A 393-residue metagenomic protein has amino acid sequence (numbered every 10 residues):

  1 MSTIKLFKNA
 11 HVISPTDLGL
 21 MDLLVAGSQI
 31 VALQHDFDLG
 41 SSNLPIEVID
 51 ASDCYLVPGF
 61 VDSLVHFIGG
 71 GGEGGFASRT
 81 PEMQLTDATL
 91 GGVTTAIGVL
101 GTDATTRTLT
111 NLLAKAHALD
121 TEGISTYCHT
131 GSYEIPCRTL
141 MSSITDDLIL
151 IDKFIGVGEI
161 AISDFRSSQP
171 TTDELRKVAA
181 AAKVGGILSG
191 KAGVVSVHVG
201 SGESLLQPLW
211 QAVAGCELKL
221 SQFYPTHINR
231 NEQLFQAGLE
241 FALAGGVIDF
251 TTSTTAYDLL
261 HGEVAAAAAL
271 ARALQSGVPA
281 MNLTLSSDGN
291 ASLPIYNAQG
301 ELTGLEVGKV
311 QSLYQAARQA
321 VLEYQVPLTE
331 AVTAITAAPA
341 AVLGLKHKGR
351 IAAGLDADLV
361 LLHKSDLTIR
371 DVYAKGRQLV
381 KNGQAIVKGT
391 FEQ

Functional and structural regions predicted by a protein language model:
M1-K5, H11-V57: Histidine-rich, glycine-flanked metal-binding segment
A10, L23, S28, D53 (+10 more regions): Divalent metal-coordination and catalytic microenvironments
G27-I30, I351-Q393: C-terminal cap of metal-dependent C-N hydrolases
I46, A51-A114: Metal-associated gating/positioning segment near the N- to mid-region
G71, G75-S78, E82-G98, D147-S168 (+6 more regions): Active-site gating loops and adjacent loop-to-helix segments of metal-dependent hydrolytic enzymes
M83-P136, D152-R166, I187-G202, S221-T226: Divalent metal-dependent hydrolysis catalytic cores, especially in the metallo-beta-lactamase
A180-P294, L302-T303: Active-site core of metal-dependent hydrolases
Q275-L362: His/Asp/Glu-enriched, well-ordered alpha-helical/loop segment that forms or immediately abuts the divalent-metal
